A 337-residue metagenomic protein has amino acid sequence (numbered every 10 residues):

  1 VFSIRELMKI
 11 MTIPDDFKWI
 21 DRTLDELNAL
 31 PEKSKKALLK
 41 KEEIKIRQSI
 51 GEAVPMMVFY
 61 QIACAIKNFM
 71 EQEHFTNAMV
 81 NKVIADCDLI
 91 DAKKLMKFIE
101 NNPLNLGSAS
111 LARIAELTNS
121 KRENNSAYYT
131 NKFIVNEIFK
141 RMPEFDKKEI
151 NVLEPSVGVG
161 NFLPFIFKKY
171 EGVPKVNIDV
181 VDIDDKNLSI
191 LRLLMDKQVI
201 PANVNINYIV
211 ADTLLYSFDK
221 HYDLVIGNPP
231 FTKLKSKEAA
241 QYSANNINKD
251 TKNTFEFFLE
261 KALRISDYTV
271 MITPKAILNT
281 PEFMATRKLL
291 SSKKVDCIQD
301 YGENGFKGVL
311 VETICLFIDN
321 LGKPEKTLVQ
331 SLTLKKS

Functional and structural regions predicted by a protein language model:
V1-A78, K82: C-terminal target-recognition/interaction regions appended to catalytic cores
E42-Q48, N119-S126, Y242-N245: Glycine- and acidic
F75-F145: S-adenosyl-L-methionine
N124, Y128-E137, S156-I166, K175 (+3 more regions): Signature of N6-adenine DNA methyltransferases within the class I
K148-G158: Conserved class I S-adenosyl-L-methionine
K168-Y170: Walker A/P-loop NTP-binding motif
D179: Conserved beta-strand positions in the Rossmann-like core of class I SAM-dependent methyltransferases
L191-N203: Short, conserved SAM-binding/catalytic segment of Class I S-adenosyl-L-methionine-dependent methyltransferases
